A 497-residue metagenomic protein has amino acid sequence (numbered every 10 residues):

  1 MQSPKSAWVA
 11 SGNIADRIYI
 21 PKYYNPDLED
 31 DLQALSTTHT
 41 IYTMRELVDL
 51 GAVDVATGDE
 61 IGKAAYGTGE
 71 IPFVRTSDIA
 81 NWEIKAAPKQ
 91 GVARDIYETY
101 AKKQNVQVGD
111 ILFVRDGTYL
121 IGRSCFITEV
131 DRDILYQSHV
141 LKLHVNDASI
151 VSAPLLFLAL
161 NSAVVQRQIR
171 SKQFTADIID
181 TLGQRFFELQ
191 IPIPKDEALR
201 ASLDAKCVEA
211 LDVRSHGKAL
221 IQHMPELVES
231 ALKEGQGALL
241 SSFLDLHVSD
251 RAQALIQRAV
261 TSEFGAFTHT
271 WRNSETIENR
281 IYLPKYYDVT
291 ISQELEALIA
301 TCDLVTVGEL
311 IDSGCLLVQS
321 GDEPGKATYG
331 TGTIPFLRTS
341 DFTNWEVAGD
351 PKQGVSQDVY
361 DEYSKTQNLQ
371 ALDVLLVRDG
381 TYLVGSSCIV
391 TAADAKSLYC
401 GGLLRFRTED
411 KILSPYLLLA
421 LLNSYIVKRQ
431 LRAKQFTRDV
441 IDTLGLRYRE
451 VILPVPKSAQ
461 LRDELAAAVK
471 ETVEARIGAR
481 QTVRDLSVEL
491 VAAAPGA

Functional and structural regions predicted by a protein language model:
M1-E60, K195-D322, K457-A497: Non-catalytic DNA-recognition/assembly elements of restriction-modification systems
T43-G62, D78-V108, G308-G325, S340-A371: Sequence-specific dsDNA recognition surfaces
K63-I71, A86-V92, K103-V106, C125-S138 (+4 more regions): Short, surface-exposed loop/turn microsegments at beta-strand edges and helix-strand junctions
W82-K85, G122-R123, V151-P154, A201 (+2 more regions): Short helix/loop capping segments that flank catalytic or ligand/cofactor-binding pockets
L112-A159, T366, V377-L421: A short beta-sheet element
D133-L141, F174-A198, K396-L404, F436-L461: A short glycine-rich beta-alpha junction/loop motif
P154-D177, T181, Y416-F436: Short, positively charged
